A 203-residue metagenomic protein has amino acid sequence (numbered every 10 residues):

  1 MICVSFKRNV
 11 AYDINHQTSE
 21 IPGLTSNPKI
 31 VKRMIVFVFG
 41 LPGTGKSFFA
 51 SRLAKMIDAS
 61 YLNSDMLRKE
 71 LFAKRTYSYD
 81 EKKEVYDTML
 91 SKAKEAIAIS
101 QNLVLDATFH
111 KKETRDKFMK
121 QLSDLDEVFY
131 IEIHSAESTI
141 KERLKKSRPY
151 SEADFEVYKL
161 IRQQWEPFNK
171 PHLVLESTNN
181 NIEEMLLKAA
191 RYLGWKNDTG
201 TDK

Functional and structural regions predicted by a protein language model:
I2-R33: Extreme N-terminal, non-catalytic leader segments that precede Walker-type/kinase nucleotide-binding cores
V38: Hydrophobic anchor at the beta1->P-loop junction of P-loop NTPases
T44: ATP-binding Walker
S47: Walker A/P-loop
A50-I99: Conserved substrate/cofactor phosphate-moiety recognition/catalytic segment in nucleotide-dependent phosphotransferases
R75, L122-F168: A glycine- and Lys/Arg-enriched "phosphate-lid" helix/loop adjacent to the NTP-binding pocket of small-molecule kinases
K83-L125: Glycine-rich phosphate-binding loop used to anchor ATP phosphates in small-molecule kinases, encompassing both
K146-K188, W195-K196, G200-K203: Small-molecule kinase domains that catalyze NTP-dependent phosphoryl transfer to phosphate-bearing small molecules
